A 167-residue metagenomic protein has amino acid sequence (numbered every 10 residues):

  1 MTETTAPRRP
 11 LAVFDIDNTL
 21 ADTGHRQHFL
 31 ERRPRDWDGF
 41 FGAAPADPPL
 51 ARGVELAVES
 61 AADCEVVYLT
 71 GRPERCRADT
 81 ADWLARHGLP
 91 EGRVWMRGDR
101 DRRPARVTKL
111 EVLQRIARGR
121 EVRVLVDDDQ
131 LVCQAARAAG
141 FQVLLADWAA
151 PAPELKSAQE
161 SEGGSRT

Functional and structural regions predicted by a protein language model:
M1-R9, E160-T167: Short intrinsically disordered terminal tails
T2-R103: Alpha-helical substrate-recognition element adjacent to the catalytic core
E3-T4, I116-R118: Glycine-rich helix-loop-beta junction characteristic of Rossmann-like nucleotide cofactor-binding loops
F40-P48, A150-R166: A short, conserved beta-to-alpha structural element at the edge of catalytic cores that scaffolds binding
A78-D82, T108, A138: Generic recognition of short, well-ordered alpha-helical segments
L84-R86, E111-V112, V143-L144, S161-G164: Short, hinge-like loop/turn segments at secondary-structure boundaries
P104-A117: Short loop-to-alpha-helix "cap/lid" segments that border enzyme active sites across diverse enzyme classes
L113, G119-A158: Acidic, Mg2+-coordinating phosphoryl-transfer loop and its flanking beta/alpha structural elements, shared across
